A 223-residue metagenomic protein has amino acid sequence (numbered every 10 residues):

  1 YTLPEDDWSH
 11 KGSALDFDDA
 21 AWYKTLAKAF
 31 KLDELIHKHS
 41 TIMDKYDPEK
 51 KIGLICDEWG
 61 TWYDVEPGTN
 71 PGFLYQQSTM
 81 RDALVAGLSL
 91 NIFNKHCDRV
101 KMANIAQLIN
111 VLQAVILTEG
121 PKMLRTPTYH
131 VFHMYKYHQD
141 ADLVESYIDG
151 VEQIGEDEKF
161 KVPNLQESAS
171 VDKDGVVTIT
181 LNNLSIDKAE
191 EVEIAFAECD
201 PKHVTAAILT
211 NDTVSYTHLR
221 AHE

Functional and structural regions predicted by a protein language model:
Y1-A83, V151-E158: Noncatalytic carbohydrate-binding groove/subsite architecture in carbohydrate-active enzymes
P4-H10, G60-E66, I109-V115, G155 (+3 more regions): Flexible loop/turn segments at secondary-structure boundaries
T41-Y46, S89-F93, G120, G155-E156 (+3 more regions): Generic recognition of flexible, low-complexity loop/linker segments
K45-E49, D98, C199: Short helix-capping segments at alpha-helix termini
G53-L165: Aromatic/acidic polysaccharide-binding cleft in carbohydrate-active enzymes
V162-D200, A206: Carbohydrate-binding surface patches
A207-D212: Predominantly extracellular/luminal cell-surface or secreted proteins
T217-E223: Conserved small/polar residues in nucleotide/adenosyl-binding loops
